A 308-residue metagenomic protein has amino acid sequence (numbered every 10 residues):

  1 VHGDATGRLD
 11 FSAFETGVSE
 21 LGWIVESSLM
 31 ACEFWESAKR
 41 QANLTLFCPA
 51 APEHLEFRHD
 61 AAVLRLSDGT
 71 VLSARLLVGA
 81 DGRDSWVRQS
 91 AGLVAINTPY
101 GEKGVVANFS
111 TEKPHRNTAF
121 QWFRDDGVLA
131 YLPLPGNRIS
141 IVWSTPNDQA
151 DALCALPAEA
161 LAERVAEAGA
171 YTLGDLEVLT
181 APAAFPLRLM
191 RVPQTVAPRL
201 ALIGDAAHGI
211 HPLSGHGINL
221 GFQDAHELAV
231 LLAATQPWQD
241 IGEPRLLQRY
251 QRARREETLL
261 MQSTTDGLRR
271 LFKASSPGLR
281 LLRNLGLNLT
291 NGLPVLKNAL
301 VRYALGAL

Functional and structural regions predicted by a protein language model:
V1-S90, T98-K103: Conserved N-terminal helical subregion
F11-G17, T145, T265-L268: Short glycine/proline- and charge-enriched loop/turn segments that cap or connect secondary-structure elements
W23-S28, A155, F222, S276: Short, solvent-exposed loop/helix junctions and linker helices that flank or host conserved functional motifs
C48-A50, D60, D125-G127, A183 (+2 more regions): Short beta-strand or tight-loop elements that sit immediately N-terminal to catalytic metal-binding acidic residues
V71, L76-P182, V196: Conserved FAD-binding catalytic core of PHBH/FMO-like flavoproteins
Q149-G242: FAD/FMN-dependent oxidoreductases across multiple families
V230-L308: C-terminal helical "tail/cap" subdomain of flavin- and related membrane-associated enzymes
